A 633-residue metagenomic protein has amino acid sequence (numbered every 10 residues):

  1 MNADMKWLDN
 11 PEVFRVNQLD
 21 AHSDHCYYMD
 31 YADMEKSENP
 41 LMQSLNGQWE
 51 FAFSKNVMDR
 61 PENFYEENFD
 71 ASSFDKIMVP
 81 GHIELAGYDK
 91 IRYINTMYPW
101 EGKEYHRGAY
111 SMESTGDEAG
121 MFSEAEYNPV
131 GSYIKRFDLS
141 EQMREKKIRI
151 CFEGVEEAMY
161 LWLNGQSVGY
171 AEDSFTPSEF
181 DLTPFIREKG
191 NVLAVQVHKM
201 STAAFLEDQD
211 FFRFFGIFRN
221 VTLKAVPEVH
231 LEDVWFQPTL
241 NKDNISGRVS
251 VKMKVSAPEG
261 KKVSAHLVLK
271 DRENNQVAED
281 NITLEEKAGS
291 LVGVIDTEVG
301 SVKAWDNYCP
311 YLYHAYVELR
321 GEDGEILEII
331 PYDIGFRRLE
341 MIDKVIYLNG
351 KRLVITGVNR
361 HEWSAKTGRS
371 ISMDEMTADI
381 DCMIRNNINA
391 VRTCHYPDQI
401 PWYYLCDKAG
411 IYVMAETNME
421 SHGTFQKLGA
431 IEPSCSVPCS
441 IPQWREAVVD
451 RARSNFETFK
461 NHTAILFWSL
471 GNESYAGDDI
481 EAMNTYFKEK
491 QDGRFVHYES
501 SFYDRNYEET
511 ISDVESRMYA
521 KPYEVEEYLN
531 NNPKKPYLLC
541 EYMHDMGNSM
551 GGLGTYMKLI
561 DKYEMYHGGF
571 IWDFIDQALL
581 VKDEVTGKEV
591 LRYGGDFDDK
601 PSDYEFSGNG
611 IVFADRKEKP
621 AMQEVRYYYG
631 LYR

Functional and structural regions predicted by a protein language model:
M1-S111, V192, Q196, R272 (+5 more regions): Accessory carbohydrate-binding/adhesion or oligomerization-edge regions at the termini of glycan-active proteins
A3-V16, D20-A21, E35-K36, E50-S54 (+8 more regions): Accessory beta-strand-rich segments of carbohydrate-active enzymes
S37-P61, M78, E84-A86, N128 (+5 more regions): Substrate-binding clefts and catalytic carboxylate motifs of secreted carbohydrate-active enzymes
M143-K146, I186-G190, V299-H314: Short glycine/proline/serine/threonine-rich loop/turn segments at secondary-structure transition edges
E157, F175-E179, T183-P184, V192 (+7 more regions): Active-site mouth of glycoside hydrolases
L161-L163, S246-L284, G293: Beta-strand-rich binding/interaction modules
F218-V234, F336-K351: Low-complexity, Pro/Ser/Thr- and charge-rich linker/hinge segments at domain boundaries
E228-P258, E624-R633: Surface beta-strand/loop "capping" patches
